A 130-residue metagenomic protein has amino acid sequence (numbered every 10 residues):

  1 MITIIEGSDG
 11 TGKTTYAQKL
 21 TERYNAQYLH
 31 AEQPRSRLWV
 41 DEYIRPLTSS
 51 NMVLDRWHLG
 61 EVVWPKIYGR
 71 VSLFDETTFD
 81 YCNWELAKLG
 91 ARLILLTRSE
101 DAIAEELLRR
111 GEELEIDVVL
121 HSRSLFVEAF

Functional and structural regions predicted by a protein language model:
I2: Walker A (P-loop) ATP-phosphate-binding motif of ABC ATPase nucleotide-binding domains
I5: Hydrophobic anchor at the beta1->P-loop junction of P-loop NTPases
S8-G69: Conserved substrate/cofactor phosphate-moiety recognition/catalytic segment in nucleotide-dependent phosphotransferases
A17-Q18, D41-R45, F79-A87, V127-F130: Short amphipathic alpha-helical segments and helix-helix/interface helices
D55-R56, E76-L107: Conserved phosphate-donor/acceptor-positioning beta-strand/loop module used by diverse small-molecule
W64-K66, E105-R109: Short aromatic-enriched loop/helix-cap "lid" or pocket-rim segments at secondary-structure transitions that line
P65-F79: P-loop NTPase motor core
D80, E112-F130: Small-molecule kinase domains that catalyze NTP-dependent phosphoryl transfer to phosphate-bearing small molecules
